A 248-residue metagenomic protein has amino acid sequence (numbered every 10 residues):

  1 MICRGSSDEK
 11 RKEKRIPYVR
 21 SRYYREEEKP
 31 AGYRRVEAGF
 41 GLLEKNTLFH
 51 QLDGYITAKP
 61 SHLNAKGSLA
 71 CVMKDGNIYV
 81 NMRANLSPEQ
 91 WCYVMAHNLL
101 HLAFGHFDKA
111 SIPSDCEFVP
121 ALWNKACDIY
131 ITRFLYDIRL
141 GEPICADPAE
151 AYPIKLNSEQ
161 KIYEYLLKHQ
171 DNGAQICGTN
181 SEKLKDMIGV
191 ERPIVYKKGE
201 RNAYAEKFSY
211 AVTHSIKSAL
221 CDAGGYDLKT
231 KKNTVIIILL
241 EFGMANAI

Functional and structural regions predicted by a protein language model:
M1-Y93, L99-I248: Short, functionally important secondary-structure microenvironments
